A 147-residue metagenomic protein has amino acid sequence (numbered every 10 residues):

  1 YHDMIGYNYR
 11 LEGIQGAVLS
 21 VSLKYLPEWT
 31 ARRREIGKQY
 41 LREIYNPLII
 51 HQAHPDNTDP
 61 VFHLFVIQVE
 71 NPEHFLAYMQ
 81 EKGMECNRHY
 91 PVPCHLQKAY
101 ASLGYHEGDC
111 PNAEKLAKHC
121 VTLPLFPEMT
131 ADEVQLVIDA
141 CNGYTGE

Functional and structural regions predicted by a protein language model:
Y1-E147: PLP-dependent aminotransferase class I/II
